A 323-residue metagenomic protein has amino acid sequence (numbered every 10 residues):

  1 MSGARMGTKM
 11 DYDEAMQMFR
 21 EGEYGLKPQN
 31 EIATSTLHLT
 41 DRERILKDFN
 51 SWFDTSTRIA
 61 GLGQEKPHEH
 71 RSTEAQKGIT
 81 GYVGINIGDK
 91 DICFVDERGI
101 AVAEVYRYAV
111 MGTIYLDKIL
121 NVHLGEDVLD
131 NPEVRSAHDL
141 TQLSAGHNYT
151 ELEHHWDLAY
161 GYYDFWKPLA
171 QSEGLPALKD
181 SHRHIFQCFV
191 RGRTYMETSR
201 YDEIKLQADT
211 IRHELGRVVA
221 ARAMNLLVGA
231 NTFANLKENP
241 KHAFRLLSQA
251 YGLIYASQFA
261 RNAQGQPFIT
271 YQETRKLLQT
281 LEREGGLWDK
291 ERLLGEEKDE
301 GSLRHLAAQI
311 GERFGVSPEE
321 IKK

Functional and structural regions predicted by a protein language model:
M1-K323: Mature extracytoplasmic or organellar-lumen-exposed domains after removal of signal/transit peptides
